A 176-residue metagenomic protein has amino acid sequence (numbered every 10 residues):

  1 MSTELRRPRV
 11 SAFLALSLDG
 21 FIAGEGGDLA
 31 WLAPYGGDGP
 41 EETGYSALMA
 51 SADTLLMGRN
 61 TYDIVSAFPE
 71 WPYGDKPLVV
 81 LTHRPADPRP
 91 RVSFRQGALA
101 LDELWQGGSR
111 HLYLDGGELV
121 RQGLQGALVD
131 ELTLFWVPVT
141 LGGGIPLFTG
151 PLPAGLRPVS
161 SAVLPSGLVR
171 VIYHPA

Functional and structural regions predicted by a protein language model:
M1-A176: Enzymes that bind and transform nitrogen-containing heteroaromatic metabolites
